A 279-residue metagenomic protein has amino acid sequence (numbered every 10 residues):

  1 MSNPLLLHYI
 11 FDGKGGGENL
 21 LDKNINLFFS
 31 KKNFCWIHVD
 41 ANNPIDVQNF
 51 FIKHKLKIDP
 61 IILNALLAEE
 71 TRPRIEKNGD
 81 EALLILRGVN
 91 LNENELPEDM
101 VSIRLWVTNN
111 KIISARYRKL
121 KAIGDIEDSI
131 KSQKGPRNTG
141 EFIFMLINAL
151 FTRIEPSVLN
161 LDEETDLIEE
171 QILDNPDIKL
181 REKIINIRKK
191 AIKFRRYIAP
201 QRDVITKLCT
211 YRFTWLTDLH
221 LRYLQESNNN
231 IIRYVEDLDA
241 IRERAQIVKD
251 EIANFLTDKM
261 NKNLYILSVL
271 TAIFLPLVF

Functional and structural regions predicted by a protein language model:
M1-L219, Y223-A240: Peripheral, non-transmembrane regulatory/ligand-interaction domains of membrane transport proteins
N229-F279: Hydrophobic alpha-helical transmembrane segments and their immediately adjacent juxtamembrane loops
